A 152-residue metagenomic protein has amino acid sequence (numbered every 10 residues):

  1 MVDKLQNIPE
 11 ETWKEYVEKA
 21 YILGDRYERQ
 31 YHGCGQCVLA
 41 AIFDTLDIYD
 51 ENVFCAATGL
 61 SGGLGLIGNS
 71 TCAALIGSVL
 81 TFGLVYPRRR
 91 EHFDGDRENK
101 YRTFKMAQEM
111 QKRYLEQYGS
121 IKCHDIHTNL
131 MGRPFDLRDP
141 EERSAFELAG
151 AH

Functional and structural regions predicted by a protein language model:
M1-Q30: Polybasic, low-complexity association/targeting segments
L5-K14, I42-G59, D136-L137: Acidic-glycine-rich active-site phosphate/pyrophosphate-binding loop
K19-D47: Active-site-proximal helix-loop elements at catalytic-domain edges
I22-R29, S61-S70, R97, E147-H152: A short glycine/serine-rich beta->alpha loop
C34, C72, C123: Short cysteine clusters
A40-D44, V79-F82, G95-H152: Amphipathic alpha-helical interface segments
G59, G63-L64, V79-T81, V85: Conserved mixed alpha/beta catalytic, RNA-binding, or beta-rich assembly cores of soluble enzyme, regulatory
L66-L80: Conserved phosphate/anionic-ligand binding catalytic regions in large, soluble enzymes, centered on
